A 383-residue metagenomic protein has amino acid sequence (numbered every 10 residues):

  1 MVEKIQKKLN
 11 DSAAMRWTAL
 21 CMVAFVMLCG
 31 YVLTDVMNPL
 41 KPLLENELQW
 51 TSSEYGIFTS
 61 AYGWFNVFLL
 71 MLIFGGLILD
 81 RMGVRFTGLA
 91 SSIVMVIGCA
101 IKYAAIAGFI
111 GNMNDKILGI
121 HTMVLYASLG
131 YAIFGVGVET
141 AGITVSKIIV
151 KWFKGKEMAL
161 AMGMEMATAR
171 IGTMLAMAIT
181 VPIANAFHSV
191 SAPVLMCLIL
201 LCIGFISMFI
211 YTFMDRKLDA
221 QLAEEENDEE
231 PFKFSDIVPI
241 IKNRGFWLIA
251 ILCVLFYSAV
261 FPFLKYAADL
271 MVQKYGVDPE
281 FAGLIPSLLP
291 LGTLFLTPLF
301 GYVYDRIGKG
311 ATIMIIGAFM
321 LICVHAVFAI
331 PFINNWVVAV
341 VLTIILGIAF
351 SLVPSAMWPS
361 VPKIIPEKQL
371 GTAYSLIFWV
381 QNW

Functional and structural regions predicted by a protein language model:
V2-A13, K217-A250: Juxtamembrane intracellular "pre-TM" segments in multi-pass secondary transporters
M37-K41, N243-T297, P354, W358: Extracytoplasmic gate region of multi-pass secondary transporters
L69-V84, L296-K309: Helix-to-loop junctions at the C-terminal end of transmembrane segments in multipass secondary transporters
I93-G119, F319-I333: C-terminal ends and interior cores of transmembrane alpha-helices in multi-pass membrane transporters/permeases
V124, G130-T168: Cytoplasmic helix-loop-helix junction between adjacent transmembrane helices in 12-TM secondary transporters
A192-Y211: Symmetry-related core transmembrane helices of the 12-TM Major Facilitator Superfamily/SLC fold
G310-M357: C-terminal transmembrane helical hairpin of 12-TM major facilitator-type secondary transporters
E367-W383: A late C-terminal transmembrane helix in Major Facilitator Superfamily
